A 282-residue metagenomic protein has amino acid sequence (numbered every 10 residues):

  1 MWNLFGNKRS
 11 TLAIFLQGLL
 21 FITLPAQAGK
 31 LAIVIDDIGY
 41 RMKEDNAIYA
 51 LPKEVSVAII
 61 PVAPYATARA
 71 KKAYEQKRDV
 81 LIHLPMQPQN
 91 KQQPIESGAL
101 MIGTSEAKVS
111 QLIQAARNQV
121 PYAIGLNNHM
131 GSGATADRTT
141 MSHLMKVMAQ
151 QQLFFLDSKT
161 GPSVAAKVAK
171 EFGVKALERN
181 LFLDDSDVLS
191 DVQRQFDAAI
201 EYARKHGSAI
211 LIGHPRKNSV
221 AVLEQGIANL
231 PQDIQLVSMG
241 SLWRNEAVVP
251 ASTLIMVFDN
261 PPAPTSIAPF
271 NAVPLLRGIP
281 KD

Functional and structural regions predicted by a protein language model:
W2-F15: Bacterial N-terminal signal peptides that target proteins for export
A13-T23: Bacterial N-terminal signal peptides
Q27-P94: Active-site beta->alpha N-cap acidic-glycine motif
K30-A32, E54-A58, D79-L81, I124-N127 (+3 more regions): Structural preference for beta-strand elements that scaffold enzyme active sites
L31-I35, S97-A107, D185-S190: Active-site mouth loops of central-metabolism enzymes
A73-Y122: Substrate-binding cleft of extracellular glycoside hydrolase catalytic domains
E106-D197, R204, H214-Q235, S241: Catalytic domains of cell-wall/extracellular-matrix polysaccharide-remodeling enzymes, centered on de-N-acetylation
P231-D282: C-terminal accessory extensions appended to soluble enzyme cores
